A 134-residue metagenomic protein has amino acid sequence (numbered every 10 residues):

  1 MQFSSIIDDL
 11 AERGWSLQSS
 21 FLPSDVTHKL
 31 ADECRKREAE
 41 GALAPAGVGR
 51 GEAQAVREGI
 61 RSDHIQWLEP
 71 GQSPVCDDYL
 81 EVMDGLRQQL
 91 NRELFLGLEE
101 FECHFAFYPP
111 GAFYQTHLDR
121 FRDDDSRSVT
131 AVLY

Functional and structural regions predicted by a protein language model:
M1-T130, Y134: Fe(II)/2-oxoglutarate oxygenase catalytic core
